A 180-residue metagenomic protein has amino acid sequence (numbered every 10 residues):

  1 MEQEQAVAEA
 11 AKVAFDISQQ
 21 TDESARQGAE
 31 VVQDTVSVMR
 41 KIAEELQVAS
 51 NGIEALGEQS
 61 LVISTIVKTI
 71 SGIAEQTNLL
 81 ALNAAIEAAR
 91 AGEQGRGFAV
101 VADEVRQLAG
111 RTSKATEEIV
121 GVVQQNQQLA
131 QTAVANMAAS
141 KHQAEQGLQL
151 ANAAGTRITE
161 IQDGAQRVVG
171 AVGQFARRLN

Functional and structural regions predicted by a protein language model:
M1-E2, Q174-N180: N-terminal membrane-sensor/transducer module of prokaryotic signaling receptors
M1-Q33: Helical coiled-coil signaling stalks immediately cytosolic to transmembrane anchors in prokaryotic sensory systems
Q3-E4, S37-E44, N51-Q76, A85-Q149 (+1 more regions): Parallel, heptad-repeat alpha-helical coiled-coil signal-transduction segments
A10-A14, V67, G173: Short coil/turn segments at secondary-structure boundaries
A14, A25, V32, E45-G57: Structured core of small recognition/catalytic domains
L79: Conserved protein kinase catalytic-loop anchor
L82: Residue immediately N-terminal to the catalytic "proton-acceptor" Asp in the protein kinase catalytic loop
